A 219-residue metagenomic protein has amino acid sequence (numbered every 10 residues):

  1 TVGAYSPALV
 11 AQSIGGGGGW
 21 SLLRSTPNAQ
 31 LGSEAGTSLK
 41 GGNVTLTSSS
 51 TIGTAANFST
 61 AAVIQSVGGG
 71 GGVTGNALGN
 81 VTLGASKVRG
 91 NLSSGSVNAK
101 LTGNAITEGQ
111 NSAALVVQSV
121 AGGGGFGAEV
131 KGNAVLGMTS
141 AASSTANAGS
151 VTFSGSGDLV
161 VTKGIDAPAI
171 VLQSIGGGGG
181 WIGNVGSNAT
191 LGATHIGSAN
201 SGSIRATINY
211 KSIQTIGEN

Functional and structural regions predicted by a protein language model:
T1-L9, K40, V44-T60, A77 (+4 more regions): Beta-strand-rich solenoid/repeat architectures in extracellular/passenger domains of polysaccharide-targeting enzymes
A8-A11, G36, A62-I64, A114-V116 (+3 more regions): Glycine-rich beta-solenoid repeat tracts in large extracellular/virion proteins
I14, V67, V120, I175: Short loop/turn segments immediately following the C-termini of beta-strands
G17-S38, G70-N91, G123-S144, G178-A199 (+1 more regions): Solvent-exposed, glycine/polar-rich loop segments of beta-barrel outer-membrane systems
